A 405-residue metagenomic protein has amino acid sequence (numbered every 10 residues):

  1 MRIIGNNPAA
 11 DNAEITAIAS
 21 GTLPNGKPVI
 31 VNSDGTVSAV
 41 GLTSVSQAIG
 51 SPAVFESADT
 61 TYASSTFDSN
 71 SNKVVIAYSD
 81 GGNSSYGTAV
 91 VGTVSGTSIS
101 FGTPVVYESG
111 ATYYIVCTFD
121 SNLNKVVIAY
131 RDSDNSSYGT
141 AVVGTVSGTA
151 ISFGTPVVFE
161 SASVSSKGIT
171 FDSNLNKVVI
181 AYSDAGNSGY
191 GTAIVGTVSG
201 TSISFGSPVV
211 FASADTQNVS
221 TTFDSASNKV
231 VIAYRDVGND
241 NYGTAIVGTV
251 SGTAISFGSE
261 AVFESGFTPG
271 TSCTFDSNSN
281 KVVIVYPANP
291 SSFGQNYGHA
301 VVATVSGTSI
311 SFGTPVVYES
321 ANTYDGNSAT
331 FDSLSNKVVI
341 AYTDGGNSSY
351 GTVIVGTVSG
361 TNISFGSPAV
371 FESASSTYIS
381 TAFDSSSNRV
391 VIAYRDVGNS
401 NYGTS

Functional and structural regions predicted by a protein language model:
M1-A48, T61: Glycine-anchored, exposed beta-strand/edge motif detector
S44-S405: Extracellular, repeat-based ectodomains that mediate carbohydrate processing or recognition
